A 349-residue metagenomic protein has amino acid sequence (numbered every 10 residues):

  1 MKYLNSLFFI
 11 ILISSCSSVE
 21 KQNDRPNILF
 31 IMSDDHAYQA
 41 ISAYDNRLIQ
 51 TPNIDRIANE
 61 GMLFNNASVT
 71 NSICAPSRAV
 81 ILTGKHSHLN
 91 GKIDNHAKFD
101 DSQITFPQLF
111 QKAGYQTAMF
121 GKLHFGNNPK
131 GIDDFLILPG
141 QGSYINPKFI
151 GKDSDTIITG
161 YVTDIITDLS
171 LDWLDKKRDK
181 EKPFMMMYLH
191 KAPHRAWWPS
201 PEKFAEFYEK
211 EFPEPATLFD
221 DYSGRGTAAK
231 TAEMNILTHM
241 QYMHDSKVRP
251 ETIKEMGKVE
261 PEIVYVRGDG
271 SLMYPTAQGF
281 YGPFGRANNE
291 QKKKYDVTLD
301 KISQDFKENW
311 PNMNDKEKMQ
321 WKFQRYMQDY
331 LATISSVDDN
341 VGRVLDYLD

Functional and structural regions predicted by a protein language model:
K2, C16-D349: Formylglycine-dependent sulfatase
Y3-S14: Sec-dependent N-terminal signal peptides
